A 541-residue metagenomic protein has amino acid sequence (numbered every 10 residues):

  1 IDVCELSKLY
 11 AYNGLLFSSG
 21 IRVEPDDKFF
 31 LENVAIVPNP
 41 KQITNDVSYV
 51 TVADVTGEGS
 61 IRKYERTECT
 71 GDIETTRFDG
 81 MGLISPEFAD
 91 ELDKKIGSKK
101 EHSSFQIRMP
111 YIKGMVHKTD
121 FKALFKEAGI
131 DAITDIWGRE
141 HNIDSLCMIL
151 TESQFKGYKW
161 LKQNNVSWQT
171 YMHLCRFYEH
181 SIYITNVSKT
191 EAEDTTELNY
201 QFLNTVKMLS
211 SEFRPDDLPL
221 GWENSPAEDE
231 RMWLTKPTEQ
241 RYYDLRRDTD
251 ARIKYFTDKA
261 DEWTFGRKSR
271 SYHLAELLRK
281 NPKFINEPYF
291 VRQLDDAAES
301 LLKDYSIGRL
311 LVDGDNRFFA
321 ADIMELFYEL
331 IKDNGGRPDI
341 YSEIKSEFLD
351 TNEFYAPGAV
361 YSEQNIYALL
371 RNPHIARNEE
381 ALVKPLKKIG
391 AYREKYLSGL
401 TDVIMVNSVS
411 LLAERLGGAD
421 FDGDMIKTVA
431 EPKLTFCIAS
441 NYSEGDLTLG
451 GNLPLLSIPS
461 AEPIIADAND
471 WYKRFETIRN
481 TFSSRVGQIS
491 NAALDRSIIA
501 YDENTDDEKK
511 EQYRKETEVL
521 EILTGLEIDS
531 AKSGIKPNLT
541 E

Functional and structural regions predicted by a protein language model:
I1-E414, L434-F436, L455-E541: Conserved small-residue
R415, T428-E444: Short active-site loop/helix that positions an aromatic residue
M425: Duplex nucleic acid-engaging cores and interfaces of nucleic-acid transaction enzymes
T428, L449-G451, E518, I522: Feature representing long, continuous alpha-helical segments
N441-E462: Short, conserved aromatic-histidine micro-motifs
